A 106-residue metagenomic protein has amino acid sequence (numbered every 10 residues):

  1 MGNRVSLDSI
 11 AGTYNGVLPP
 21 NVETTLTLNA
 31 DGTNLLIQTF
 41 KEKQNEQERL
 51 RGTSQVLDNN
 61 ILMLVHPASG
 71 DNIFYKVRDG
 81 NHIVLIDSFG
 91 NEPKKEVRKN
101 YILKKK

Functional and structural regions predicted by a protein language model:
M1-N3: Bacterial Sec-dependent N-terminal signal peptides
V5, S9-L35, H66-D71: Short, solvent-exposed loop/hinge segments that bridge or flank secondary-structure elements
S6-D8, L18-P20, E46, V56 (+3 more regions): A generic structural signal for short, solvent-exposed coil/turn residues that cap or connect secondary-structure
L7-I10, E46-L50, N72-K76, H82: Generic alpha-helical hydrophobic packing signal
V17, T25, I61-K106: Beta-sheet ligand-binding and adhesion/scaffold domains
P20-N60: N-terminal glycine/threonine-rich, aromatic-flanked beta-hairpin/loop signature
